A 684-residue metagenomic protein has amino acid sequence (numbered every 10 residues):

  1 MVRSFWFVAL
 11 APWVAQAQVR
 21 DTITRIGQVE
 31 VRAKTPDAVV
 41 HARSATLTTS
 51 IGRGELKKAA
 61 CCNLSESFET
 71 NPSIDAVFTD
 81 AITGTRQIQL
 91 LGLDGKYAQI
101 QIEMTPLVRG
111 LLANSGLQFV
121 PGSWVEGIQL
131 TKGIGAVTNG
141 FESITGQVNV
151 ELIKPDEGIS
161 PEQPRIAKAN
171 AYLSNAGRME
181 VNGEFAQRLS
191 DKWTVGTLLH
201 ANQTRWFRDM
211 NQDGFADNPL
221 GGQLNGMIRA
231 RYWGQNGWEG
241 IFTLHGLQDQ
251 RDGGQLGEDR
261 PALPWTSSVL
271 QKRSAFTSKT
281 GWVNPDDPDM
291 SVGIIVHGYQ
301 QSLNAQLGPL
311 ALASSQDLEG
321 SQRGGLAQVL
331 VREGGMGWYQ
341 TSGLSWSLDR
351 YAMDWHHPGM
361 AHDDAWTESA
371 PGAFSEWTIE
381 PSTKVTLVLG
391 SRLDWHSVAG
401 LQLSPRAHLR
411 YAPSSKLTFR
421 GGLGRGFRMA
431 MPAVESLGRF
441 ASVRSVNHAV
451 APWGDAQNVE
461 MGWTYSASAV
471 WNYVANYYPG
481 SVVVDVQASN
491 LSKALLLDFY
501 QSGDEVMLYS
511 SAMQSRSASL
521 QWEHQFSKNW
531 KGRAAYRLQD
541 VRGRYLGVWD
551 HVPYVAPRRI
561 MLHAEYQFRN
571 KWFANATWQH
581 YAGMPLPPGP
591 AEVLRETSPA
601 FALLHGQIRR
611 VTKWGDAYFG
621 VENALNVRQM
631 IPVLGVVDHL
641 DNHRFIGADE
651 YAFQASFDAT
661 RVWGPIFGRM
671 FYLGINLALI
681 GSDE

Functional and structural regions predicted by a protein language model:
Q28-C61, Q87, G95, D156: N-terminal periplasmic "start-of-domain" segments of outer-membrane beta-barrel proteins
L64-S67, R86-Q89, Q101, S115-P121 (+4 more regions): N-terminal periplasmic accessory domains that precede and gate Gram-negative outer-membrane beta-barrel machines
S65, E69-R109, E126: Extracytoplasmic beta-strand/coil segments of soluble accessory domains associated with Gram-negative outer-membrane
T105-K132, G226: Short acidic/polar hinge/loop motifs at secondary-structure boundaries that mediate gating or recognition
T204-N225, R231-V292, G298-Q322, A361 (+1 more regions): Flexible loop and strand-edge segments within Gram-negative outer membrane beta-barrel domains
S291-L307, A412, R420, A456-R516: Membrane-embedded beta-barrel scaffold of Gram-negative outer-membrane proteins
E380-S382, S481-K493, L508-P588, G674-D683: Gram-negative outer-membrane beta-barrel transporters
A582-P585, R610-E684: C-terminal beta-signal and adjacent terminal beta-strands/loops of Gram-negative outer-membrane beta-barrel proteins
